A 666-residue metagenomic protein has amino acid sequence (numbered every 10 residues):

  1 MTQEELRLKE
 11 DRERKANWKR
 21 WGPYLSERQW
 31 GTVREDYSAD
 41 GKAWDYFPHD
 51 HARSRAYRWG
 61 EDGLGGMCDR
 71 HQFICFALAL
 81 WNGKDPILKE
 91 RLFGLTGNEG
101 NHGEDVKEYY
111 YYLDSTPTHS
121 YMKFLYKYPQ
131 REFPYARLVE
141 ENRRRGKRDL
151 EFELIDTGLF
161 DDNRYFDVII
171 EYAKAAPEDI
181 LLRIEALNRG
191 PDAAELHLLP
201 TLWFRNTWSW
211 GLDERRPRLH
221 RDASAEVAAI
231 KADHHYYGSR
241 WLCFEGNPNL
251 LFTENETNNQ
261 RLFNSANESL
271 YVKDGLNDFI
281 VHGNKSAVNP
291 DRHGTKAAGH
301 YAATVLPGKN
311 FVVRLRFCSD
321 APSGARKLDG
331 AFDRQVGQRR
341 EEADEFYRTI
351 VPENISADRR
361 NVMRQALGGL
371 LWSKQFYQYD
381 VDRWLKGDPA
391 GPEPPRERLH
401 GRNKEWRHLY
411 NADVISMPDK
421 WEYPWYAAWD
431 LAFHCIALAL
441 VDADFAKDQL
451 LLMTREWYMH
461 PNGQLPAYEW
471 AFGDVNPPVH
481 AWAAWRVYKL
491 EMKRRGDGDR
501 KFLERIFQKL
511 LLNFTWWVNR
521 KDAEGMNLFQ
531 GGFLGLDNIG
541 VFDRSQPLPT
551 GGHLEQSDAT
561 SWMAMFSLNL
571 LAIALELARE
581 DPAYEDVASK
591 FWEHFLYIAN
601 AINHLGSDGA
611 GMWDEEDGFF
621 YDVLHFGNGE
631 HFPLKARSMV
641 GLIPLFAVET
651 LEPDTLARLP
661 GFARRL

Functional and structural regions predicted by a protein language model:
M1-A427, A432, L440-L452, E456 (+6 more regions): Anionic coordination/interaction segments
G97-H102, Y111-M122, P418-E580, Y584-F595 (+5 more regions): Aromatic-rich carbohydrate-recognition surfaces in CAZymes
H197, D222-A223, G391, G473-D474 (+2 more regions): Short alpha-helical linear motifs
E214-R216, K327, A331-Y377, W384 (+2 more regions): Catalytic cores of carbohydrate-active enzymes
E254, A287-V288, G540-Q546, G618-D622: Short, charged, low-hydrophobicity "junction" segments
F311, P466, Y621: Short, flexible micro-motifs
